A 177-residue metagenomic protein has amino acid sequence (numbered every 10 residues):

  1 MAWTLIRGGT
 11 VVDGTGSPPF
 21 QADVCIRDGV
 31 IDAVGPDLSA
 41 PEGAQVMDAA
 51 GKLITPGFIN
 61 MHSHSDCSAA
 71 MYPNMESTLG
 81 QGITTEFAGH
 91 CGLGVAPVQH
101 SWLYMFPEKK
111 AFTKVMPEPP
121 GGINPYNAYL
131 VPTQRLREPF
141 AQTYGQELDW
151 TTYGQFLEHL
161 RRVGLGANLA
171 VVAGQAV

Functional and structural regions predicted by a protein language model:
M1-L5, V11-G57, Y72: Histidine-rich, glycine-flanked metal-binding segment
L5, C25, N60, F87 (+1 more regions): Structured core elements
G9, G29, G51, H62 (+3 more regions): Divalent metal-coordination and catalytic microenvironments
L38, C67, G94: Glycine-rich nucleotide phosphate-binding loop and flanking beta-alpha elements of Rossmann-like dinucleotide-binding
L53-S77: Di-metal (Zn2+ and/or Mg2+/Mn2+) metal-binding site signature of metallo-dependent hydrolases with the MBL/beta-CASP
M71-V177: Divalent-metal coordination cores built from histidine and acidic residues
